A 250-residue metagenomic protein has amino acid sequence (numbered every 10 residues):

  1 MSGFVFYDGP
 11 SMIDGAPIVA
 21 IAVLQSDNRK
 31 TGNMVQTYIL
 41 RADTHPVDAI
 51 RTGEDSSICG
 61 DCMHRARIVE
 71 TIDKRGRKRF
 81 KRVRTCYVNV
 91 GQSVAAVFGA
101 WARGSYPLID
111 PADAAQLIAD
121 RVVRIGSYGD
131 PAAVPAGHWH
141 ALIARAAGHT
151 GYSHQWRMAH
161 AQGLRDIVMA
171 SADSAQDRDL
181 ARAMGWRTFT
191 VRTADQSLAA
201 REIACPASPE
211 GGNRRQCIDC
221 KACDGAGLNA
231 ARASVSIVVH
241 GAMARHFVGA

Functional and structural regions predicted by a protein language model:
M1-A250: Class I S-adenosyl-L-methionine
